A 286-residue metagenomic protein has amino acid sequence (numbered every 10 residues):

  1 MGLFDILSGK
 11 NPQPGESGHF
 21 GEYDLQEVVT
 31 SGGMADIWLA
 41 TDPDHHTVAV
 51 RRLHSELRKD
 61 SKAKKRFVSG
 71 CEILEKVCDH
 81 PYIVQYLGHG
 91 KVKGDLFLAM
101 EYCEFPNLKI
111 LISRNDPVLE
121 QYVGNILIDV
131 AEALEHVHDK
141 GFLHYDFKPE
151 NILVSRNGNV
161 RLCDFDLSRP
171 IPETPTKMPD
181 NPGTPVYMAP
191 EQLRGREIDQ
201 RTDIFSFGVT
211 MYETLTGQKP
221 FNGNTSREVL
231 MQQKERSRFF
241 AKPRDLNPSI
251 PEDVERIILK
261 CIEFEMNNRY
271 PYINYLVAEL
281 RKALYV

Functional and structural regions predicted by a protein language model:
L57-K76: AlphaC helix of the eukaryotic protein kinase fold
H89: Activation-segment/catalytic-loop signature of the eukaryotic protein kinase fold
K93-N107, L111: Conserved short submotifs of the Hanks-type protein kinase catalytic core that shape the nucleotide-binding pocket
I126-L127: Activation segment signature within eukaryotic-like protein kinase domains
E132-F142: Protein kinase catalytic-loop region centered on the HRD/HxD motif
D203: Conserved catalytic-loop aspartate of Hanks-type protein kinases
